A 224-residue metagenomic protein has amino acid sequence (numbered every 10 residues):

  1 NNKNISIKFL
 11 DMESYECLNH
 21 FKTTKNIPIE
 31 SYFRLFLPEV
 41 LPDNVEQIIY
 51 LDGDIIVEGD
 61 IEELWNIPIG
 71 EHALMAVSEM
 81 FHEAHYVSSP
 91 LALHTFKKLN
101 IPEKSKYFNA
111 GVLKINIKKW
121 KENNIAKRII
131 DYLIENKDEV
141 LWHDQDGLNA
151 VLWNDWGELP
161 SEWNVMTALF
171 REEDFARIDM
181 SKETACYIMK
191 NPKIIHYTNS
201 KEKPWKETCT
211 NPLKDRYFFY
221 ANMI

Functional and structural regions predicted by a protein language model:
N2-V40: Active-site-proximal specificity loops/subdomain of glycosyltransferases
M12-N19, H82, N164-A168, K203: A short acidic, often aromatic-flanked loop/helix-cap motif at beta-alpha or helix-coil junctions that lines enzyme
L18-T23, A84-I101: Surface-exposed acidic, glycine/proline-enriched linker/cap segments that occur as 15-30-residue helix-coil
I48: Short aromatic/hydrophobic "clamp" motif used to bind/position activated sugar donors
L51: Catalytic metal- and UDP-sugar-binding loop of GT-A-like glycosyltransferases, i.e., residues flanking the conserved
I55-H94: Conserved donor-nucleotide/metal-binding helix-loop-beta segment in metal-dependent transferases, i.e., the alpha-helix
N100-V112: A recurrent flexible, glycine/aromatic-enriched loop bordering the glycosyltransferase active site that acts as
A110, I115-I224: A glycosyltransferase accessory/donor-loop signature
